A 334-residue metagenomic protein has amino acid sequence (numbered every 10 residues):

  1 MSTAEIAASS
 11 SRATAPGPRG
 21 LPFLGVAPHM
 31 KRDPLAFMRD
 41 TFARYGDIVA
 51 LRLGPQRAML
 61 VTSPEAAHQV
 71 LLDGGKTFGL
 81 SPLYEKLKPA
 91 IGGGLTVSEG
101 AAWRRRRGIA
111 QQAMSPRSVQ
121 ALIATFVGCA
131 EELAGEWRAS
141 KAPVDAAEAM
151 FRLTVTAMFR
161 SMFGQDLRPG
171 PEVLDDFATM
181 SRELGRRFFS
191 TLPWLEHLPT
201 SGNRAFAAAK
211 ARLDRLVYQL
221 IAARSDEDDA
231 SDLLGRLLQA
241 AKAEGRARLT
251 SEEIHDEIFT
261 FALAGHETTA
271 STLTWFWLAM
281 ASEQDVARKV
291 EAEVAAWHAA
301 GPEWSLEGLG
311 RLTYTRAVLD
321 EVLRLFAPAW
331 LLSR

Functional and structural regions predicted by a protein language model:
T3-R12, R246-A262: Short, hydrophobic/aliphatic alpha-helical segments
A15-A43, G54-R57, P64-H68, P82-F163 (+5 more regions): Cytochrome P450 catalytic-domain helical core, especially the substrate-recognition surface and oxygen-activation
V26-G46, Q219, P302-R334: Conserved cytochrome P450 K-helix E-x-x-R motif and the immediately C-terminal K′/meander segment
V70, A130, T154, V217 (+3 more regions): Structural preference for long, well-ordered alpha-helical segments in enzyme cores
V70-K76: Short Gly/aromatic-enriched secondary-structure transition segments
T154, T268-E293: Cytochrome P450 catalytic-core helices
D166-L167, R182-S190, I221-D232, D285 (+1 more regions): Proline-centered turn/helix-capping motifs that create local helix->coil transitions or kinks
